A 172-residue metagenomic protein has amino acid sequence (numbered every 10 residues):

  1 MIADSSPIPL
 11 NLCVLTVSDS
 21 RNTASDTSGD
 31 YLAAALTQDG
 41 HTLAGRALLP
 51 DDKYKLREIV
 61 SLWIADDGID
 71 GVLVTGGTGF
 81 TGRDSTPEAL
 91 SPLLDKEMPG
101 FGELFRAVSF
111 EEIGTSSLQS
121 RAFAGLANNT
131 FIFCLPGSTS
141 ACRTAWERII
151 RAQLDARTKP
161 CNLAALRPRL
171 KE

Functional and structural regions predicted by a protein language model:
M1-E172: Non-catalytic beta/alpha edge segments that cap or flank active sites
